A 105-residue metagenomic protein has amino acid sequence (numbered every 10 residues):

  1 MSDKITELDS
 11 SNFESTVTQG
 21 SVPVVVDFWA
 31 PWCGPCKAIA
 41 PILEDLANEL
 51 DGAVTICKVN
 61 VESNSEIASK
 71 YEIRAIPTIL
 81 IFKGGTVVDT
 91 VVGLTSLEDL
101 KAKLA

Functional and structural regions predicted by a protein language model:
I5-V24: A short beta-strand-turn-helix
D9, W29, T55-C57: Conserved Rossmann-like nucleotide-binding pocket used by diverse enzymes that bind dinucleotide cofactors
S21, F28-W32, A75: Short pre-active-site segment immediately N-terminal to redox-active cysteine/selenocysteine motifs in thiol-based
S21-P23, A38-V59: Conserved helix-turn-beta segment immediately C-terminal to the redox Cys motif in thioredoxin-like folds
F28-I42: Conserved redox-active cysteine motifs that mediate thiol-disulfide chemistry, especially di-cysteine Cys-X(1-2)-Cys
V61-A68: Structural microenvironment flanking redox-active thiols in thiol-disulfide oxidoreductases
A75, L80-A105: Non-catalytic, surface beta->alpha helical segment in thiol-disulfide oxidoreductase systems
